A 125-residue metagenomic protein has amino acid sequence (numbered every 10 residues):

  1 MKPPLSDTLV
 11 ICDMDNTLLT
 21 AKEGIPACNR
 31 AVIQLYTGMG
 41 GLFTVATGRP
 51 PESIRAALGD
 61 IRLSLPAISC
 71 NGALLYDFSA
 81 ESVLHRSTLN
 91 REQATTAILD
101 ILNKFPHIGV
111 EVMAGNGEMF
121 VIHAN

Functional and structural regions predicted by a protein language model:
M1-P3, L9, L58-G59, A67: Short loop/turn motifs at secondary-structure junctions and domain boundaries
S6-E23: Asp-based phosphoryl-transfer active-site loop
P26-N125: Active-site phosphate-binding/coordination module
